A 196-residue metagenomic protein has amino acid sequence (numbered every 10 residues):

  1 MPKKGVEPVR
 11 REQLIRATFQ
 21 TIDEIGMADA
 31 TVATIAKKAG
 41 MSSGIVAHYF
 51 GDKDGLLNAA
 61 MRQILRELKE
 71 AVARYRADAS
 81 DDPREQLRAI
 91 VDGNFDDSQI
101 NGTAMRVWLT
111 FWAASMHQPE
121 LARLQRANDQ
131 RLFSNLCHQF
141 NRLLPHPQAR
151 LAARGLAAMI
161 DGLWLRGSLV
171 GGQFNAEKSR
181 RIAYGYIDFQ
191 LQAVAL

Functional and structural regions predicted by a protein language model:
P2, E24, A60-I90: Amphipathic alpha-helical linker/stalk segments
K3, A122-R126, Q130, R142-L196: Hydrophobic/aromatic-rich alpha-helical bundle segments in the mid-to-C-terminal region
R10, K53, A60, I64 (+7 more regions): Hydrophobic/aromatic residues within well-ordered alpha-helical segments
Q13, A17-A59: Helix-turn-helix
A73-A104, A153-L156, R180: Hydrophobic alpha-helical connector segments
E85-Q86, Q99-R123: Amphipathic alpha-helical segments used for helix-helix packing
V91-N94, W108-W112, L156, I160-L163: Short alpha-helical scaffolding segments that buttress acidic/His motifs in well-ordered protein cores
